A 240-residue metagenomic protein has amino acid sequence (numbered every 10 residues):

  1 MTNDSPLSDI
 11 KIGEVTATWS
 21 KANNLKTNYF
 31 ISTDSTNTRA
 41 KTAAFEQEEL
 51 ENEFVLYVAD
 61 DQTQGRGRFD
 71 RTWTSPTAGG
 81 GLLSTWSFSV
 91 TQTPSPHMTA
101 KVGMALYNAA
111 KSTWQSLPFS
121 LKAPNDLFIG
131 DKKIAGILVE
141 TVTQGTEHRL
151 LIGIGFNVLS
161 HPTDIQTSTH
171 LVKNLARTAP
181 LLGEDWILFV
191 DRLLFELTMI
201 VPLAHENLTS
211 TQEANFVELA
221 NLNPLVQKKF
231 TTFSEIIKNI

Functional and structural regions predicted by a protein language model:
M1-S112, N223, F230-I240: N-terminal lobe of the biotin/lipoate ligase/transferase fold
T2-L7, A22, E48, T91-F119 (+1 more regions): Long, positively charged amphipathic alpha-helical accessory segments at protein N-termini or as interdomain linkers
T36, S84, D126, G155 (+1 more regions): Residue-level signal for inorganic ion chemistry
D60-Q62, L127, F156: Active-site metal-binding loops of divalent metal-dependent hydrolases
